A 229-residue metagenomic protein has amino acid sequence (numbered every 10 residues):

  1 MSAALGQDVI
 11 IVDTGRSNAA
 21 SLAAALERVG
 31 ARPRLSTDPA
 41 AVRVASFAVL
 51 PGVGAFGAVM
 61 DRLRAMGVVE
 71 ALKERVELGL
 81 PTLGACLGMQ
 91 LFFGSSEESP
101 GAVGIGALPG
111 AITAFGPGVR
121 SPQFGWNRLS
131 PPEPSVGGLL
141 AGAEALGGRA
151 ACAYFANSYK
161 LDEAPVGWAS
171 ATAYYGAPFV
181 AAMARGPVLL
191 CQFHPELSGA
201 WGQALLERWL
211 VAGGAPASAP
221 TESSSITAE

Functional and structural regions predicted by a protein language model:
Q7-V29, P195-E196: N-terminal beta1-alpha1 ligand-phosphate binding loop
P33-V44: Short acidic low-complexity segments
F47, G54-N127: Cysteine-nucleophile active-site neighborhood
V49-P51, L190: Structural motif
S95-Y175: Pocket-forming structural segment of enzyme catalytic cores
R149-A150, A184-L189: Beta-strand-turn-beta hairpins that frame and shape the catalytic cleft of phosphate-ester-processing enzymes
A177-A184: Short, surface-exposed beta-strand/loop micro-motifs that present aromatic residues
C191-E229: Acyltransferase
